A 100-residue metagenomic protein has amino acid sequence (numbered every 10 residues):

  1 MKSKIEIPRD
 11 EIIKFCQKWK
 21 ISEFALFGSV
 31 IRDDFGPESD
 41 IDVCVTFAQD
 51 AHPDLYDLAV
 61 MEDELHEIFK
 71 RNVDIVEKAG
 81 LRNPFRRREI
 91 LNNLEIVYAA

Functional and structural regions predicted by a protein language model:
M1-A25, I31-D33, P37, A48-A100: Catalytic core of pol beta-like nucleotidyltransferases
S39-I41: Short, conserved active-site loops that position catalytic residues or coordinate cofactors/metal ions across diverse
